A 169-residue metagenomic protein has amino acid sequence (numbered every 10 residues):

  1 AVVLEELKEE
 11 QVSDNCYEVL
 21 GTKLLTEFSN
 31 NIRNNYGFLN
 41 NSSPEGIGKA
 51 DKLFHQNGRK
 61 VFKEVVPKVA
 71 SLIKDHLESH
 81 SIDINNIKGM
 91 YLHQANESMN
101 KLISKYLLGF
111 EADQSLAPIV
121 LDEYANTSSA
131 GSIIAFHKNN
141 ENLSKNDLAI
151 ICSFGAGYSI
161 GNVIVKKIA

Functional and structural regions predicted by a protein language model:
A1-K63, S71, F154, K166-A169: Condensing-enzyme catalytic core mediating Claisen C-C bond formation in acyl metabolism
E5, K74-D75, H137-K138: Short glycine/serine- and small hydrophobic-enriched flexible loop segments
K8-V12, L77-S81, L108-E111: Alpha-helix termini
S13, H55, H76, S115-L121: A generic, residue-level signal for flexible/boundary positions that often mark functional hotspots
V66, A70, K88-A169: Claisen-condensing/thiolase-fold acyl-transfer catalytic domains that form or cleave C-C bonds in fatty acid
K68, L72-H80: Stable alpha-helical structural segments in soluble proteins, enriched in small hydrophobic residues
